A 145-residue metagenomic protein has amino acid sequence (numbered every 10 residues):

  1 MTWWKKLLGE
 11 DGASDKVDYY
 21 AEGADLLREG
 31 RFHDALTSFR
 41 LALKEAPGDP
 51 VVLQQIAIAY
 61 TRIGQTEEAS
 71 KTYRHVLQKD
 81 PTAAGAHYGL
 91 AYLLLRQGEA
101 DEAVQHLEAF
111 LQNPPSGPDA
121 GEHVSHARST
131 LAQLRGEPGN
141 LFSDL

Functional and structural regions predicted by a protein language model:
E10, L41-K44, R74-Q78, Q112: Conserved structural position within tetratricopeptide repeats
G12-G48: Alpha-helical segment of the N-proximal tetratricopeptide repeat
